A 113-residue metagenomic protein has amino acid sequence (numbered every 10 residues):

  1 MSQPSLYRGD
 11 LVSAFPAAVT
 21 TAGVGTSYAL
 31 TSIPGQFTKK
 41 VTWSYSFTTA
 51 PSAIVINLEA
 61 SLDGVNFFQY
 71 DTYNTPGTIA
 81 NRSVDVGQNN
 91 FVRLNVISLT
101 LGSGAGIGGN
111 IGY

Functional and structural regions predicted by a protein language model:
M1-A14, I107-Y113: Short, intrinsically disordered N-terminal pre-domain segments
S13-A17, G64-T72: Surface-exposed loop/edge segments in extracytoplasmic proteins
F15-Q36, T49-A53, N74-R82, T100-G104: Surface-exposed ligand/attachment interfaces on beta-rich extracellular proteins
T38, P51, G64-N66: Short, solvent-exposed loop/turn segments that connect beta-strands within catalytic domains and beta-strand-rich
K39-Y45, V86-A105: Noncatalytic modules at the cell exterior or secretory-pathway interfaces, chiefly beta-strand-rich lectin/adhesion
E59-S61: Conserved Ser/Thr-centered positions that define the repeating blades of beta-propeller domains
